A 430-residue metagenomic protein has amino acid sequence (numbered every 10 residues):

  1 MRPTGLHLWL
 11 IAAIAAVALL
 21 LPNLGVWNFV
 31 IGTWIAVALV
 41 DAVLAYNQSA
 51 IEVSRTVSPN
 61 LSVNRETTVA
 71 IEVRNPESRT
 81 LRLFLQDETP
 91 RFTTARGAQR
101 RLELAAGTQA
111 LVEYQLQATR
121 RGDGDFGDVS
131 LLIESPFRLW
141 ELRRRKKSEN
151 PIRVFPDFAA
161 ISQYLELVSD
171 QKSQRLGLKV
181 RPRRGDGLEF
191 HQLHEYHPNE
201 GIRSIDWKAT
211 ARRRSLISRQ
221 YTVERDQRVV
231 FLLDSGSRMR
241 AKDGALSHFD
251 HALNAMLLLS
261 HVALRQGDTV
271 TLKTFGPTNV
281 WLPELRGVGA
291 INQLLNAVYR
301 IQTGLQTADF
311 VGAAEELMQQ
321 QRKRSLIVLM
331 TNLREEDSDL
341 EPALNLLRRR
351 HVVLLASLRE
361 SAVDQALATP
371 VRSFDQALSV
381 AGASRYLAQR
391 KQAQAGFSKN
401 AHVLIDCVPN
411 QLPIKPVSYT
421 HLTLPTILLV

Functional and structural regions predicted by a protein language model:
M1-S54: Extracellular/lumenal glycan-associated context and N-glycosylation machinery
P3-G5, P22-G25, G107, R153 (+8 more regions): Intrinsic-disorder/low-complexity, polar/charged segments
V26-W27, D123-F126, I427: Alpha-helical transmembrane segments and their helix-entry boundary regions
A36-L285, L326-V328, E336: An amphipathic, basic-hydrophobic helix/alpha-beta surface used to engage anionic, phosphate-rich ligands or surfaces
L81, T93, F137, Q306 (+3 more regions): Secondary-structure boundary/capping signal
L165, R175, E195-I202, K208-L422: Exposed, interaction-prone extracellular/peripheral surfaces
H421-V430: Single conserved hydrophobic/aromatic residue that forms the stacking wall/gate of nucleotide- or nucleobase-binding
